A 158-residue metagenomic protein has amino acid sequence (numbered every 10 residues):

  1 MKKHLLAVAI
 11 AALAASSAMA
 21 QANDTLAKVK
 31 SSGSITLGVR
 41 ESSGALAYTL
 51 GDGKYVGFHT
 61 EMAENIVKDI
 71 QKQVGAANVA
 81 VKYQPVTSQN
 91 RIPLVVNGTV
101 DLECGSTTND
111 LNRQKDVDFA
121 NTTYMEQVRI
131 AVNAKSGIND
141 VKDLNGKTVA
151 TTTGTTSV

Functional and structural regions predicted by a protein language model:
M1-A20: Gram-negative bacterial Sec-dependent N-terminal signal peptides
Q21-A27: Cleaved targeting-peptide boundary
A22, S32-E103: Extracytoplasmic small-molecule ligand-binding "clamshell" domains of the periplasmic binding protein/Venus flytrap
N23, S43-A45, D52, Q114-D116 (+2 more regions): Generic secondary-structure boundary/loop-capping signal
V29-K30, L144: Short, flexible coil/linker segments at domain boundaries that flank nucleotide/cofactor-interacting
T36-A45, Y55-Q71, T108, E126-V158: Bilobed "Venus flytrap"/periplasmic-binding protein-like clamshell domains and structurally analogous long
A76-D143: Acidic, polar ligand-binding/catalytic clefts
